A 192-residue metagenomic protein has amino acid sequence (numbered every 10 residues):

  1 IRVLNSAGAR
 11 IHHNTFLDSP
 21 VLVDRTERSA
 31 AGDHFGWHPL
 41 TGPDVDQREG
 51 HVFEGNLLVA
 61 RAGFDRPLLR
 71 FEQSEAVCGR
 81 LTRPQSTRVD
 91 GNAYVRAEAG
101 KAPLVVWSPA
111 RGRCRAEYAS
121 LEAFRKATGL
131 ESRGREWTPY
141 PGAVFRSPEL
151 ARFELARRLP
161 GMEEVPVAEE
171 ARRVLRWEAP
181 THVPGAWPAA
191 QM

Functional and structural regions predicted by a protein language model:
I1-E149, A156-L159: Glycine- and acidic/polar-rich repeat regions and solenoidal domains
I11, T128, A171-L175, M192: Extended hydrophobic/Leu-rich segments
L68, R152-P180: Active-site and glycan-interaction determinants of carbohydrate-active enzymes
P180-M192: C-terminal beta-strand-rich structural cap/linker in extracellular carbohydrate-active enzymes
